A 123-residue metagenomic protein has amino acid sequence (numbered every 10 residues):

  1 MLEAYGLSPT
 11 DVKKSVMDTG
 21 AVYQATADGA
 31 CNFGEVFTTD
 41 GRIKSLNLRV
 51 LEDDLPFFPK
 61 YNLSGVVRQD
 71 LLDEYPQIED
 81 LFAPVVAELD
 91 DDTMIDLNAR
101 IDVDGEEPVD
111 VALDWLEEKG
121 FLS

Functional and structural regions predicted by a protein language model:
M1, D11-K13, R68, D96-G105: Second-shell loop/turn segments in exported
M1-D11, W115-E117: Ligand-binding cleft/hinge of the Venus flytrap
Y5, N62-G65, D91-D96: Acidic/histidine-rich, surface-exposed loop or edge segments in extracytoplasmic proteins
T10-Q24: Short helix-initiation/N-cap motifs at beta->coil->alpha
D28-F33, R42-P56: Ligand-binding "clamshell"
F37-T39, Q69: Short secondary-structure boundary segments
Y61-P76: A bilobed periplasmic-binding-protein/Venus flytrap-type ligand-binding module shared by bacterial periplasmic
Q77-L122: Ligand-binding clefts/hinges and TM-proximal coupling segments of bilobed small-molecule sensing domains
